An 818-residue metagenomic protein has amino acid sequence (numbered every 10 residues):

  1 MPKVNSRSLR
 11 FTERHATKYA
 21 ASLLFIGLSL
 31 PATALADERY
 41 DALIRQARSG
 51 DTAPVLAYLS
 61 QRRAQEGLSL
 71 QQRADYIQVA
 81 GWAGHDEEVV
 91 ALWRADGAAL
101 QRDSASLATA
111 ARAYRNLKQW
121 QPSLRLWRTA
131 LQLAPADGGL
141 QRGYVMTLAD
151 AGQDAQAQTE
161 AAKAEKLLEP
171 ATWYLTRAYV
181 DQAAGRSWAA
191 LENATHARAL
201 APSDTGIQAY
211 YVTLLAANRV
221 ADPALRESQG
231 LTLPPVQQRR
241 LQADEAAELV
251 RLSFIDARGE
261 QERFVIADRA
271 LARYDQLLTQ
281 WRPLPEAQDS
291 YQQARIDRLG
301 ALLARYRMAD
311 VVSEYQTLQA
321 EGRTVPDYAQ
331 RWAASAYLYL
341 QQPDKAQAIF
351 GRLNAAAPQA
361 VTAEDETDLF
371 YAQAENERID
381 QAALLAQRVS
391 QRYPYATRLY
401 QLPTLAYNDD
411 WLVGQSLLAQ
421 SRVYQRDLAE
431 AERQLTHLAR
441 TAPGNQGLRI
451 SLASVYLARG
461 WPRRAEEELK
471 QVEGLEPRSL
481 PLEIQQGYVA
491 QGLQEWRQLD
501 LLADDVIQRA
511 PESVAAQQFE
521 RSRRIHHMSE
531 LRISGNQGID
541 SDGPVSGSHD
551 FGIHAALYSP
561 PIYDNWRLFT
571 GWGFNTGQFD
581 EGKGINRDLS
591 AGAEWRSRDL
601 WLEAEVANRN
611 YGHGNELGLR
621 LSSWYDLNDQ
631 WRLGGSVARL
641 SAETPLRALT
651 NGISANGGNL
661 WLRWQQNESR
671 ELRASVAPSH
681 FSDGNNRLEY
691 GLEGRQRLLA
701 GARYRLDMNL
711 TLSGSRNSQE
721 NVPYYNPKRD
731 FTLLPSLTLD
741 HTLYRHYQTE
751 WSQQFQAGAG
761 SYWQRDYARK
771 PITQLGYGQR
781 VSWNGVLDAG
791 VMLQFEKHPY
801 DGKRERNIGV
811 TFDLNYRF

Functional and structural regions predicted by a protein language model:
M1-L35: Gram-negative bacterial Sec-dependent N-terminal signal peptides
V4, L9, R62, D96-A98: Short, low-complexity, charged/polar intrinsically disordered tails
E13, T17-K18, S29-T33, A98 (+3 more regions): Short, intrinsically disordered, low-complexity terminal segments
H15, Y19-L24, L35, N116 (+5 more regions): Compositionally biased non-globular segments, especially hydrophobic aliphatic-rich helices of signal peptides
G27-L30, A34, V79, A113 (+2 more regions): N-terminal leader-region detector that preferentially activates on the first domain or presequence of a protein
S29-G84, V90-W93, A105, R240 (+1 more regions): N-terminal leader/linker segments that initiate helical-solenoid repeat arrays
Q71, D75-Q78, D86, A91-W93 (+5 more regions): Gram-negative and organellar
